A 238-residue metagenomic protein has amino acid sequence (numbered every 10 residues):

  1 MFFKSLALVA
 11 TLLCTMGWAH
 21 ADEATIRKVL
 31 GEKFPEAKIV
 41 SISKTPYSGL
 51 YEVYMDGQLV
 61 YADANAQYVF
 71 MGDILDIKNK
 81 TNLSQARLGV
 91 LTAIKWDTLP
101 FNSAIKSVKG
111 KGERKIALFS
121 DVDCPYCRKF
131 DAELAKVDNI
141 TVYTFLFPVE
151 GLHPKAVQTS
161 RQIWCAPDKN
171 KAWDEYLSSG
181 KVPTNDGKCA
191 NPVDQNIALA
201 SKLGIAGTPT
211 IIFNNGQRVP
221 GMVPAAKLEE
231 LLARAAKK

Functional and structural regions predicted by a protein language model:
F2-S5, G17-T159, E175-S178, V182-T208 (+1 more regions): Extracytoplasmic thiol/disulfide redox context detector
A7-T15: Bacterial N-terminal signal peptides
D56, N214-N215: Short strand-coil-strand connectors
G151, G216-Q217: Short secondary-structure capping/turn micro-motifs that flank functional sites
T159-W173: Acidic, Ser/Thr-rich peripheral helices and adjacent loops at domain boundaries
P220-G221: Short, exposed beta-strand-loop hairpins at the edges of beta-sheets in extracellular/periplasmic proteins
